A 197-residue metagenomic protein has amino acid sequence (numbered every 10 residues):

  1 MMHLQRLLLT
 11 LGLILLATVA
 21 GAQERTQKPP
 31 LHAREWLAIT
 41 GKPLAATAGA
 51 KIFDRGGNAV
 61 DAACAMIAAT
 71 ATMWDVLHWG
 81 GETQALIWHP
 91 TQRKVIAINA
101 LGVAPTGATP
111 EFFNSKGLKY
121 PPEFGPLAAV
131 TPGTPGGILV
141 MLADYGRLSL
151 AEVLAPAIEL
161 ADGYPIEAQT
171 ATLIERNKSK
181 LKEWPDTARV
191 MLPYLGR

Functional and structural regions predicted by a protein language model:
M1-L9: Bacterial N-terminal signal peptides that target proteins for export
M2, A17-K28: Basic/polar N-terminal segments that are highly enriched at the extreme N-terminus, encompassing both cleavable
L8-T18: Bacterial N-terminal signal peptides
Q23-T47, K51, N58-R197: Noncatalytic scaffold domains of N-terminal-nucleophile
